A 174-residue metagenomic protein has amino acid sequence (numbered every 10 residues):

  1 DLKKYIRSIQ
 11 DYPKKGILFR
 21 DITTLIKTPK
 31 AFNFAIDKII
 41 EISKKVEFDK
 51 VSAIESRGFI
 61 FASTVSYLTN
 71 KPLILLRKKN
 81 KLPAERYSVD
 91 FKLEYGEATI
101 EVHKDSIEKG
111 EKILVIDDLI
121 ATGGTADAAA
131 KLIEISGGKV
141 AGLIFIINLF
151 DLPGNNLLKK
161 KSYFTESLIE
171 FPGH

Functional and structural regions predicted by a protein language model:
D1-H174: PRPP-associated nucleotide enzymes
